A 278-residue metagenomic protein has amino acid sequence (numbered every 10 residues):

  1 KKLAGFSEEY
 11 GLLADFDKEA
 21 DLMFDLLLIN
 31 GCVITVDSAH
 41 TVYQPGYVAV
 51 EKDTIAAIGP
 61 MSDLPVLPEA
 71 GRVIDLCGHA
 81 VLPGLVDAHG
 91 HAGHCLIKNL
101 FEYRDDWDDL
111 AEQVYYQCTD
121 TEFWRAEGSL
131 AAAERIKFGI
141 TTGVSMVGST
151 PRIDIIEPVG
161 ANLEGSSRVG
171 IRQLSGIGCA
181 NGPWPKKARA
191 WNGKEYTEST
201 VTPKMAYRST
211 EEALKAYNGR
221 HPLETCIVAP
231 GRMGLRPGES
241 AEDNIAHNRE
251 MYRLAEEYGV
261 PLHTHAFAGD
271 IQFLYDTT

Functional and structural regions predicted by a protein language model:
K1-L67: N-terminal metal-binding scaffold of metallo-dependent hydrolase/deaminase domains
L22-N30, P65-D106, L110, S129 (+3 more regions): Replace "His-x-His-based motif
G31, V48, D53, G78 (+4 more regions): Divalent metal-coordination and catalytic microenvironments
V36-S38, P151-D154, R236-S240: A generic structural signal for short coil/turn motifs at secondary-structure boundaries
P45-Y47, R72, C226: Extracytoplasmic/periplasmic beta-strand context in beta-sandwich domains, especially the cupredoxin/COX2 CuA-binding
A80-N99, Y103-E127, P203-Y207, E250-D270: N-terminal-biased segments
K98-R172, A206-H221: Alpha-helical scaffold segments that flank or form the walls of functional sites
E157-T278: Metal-coordinating catalytic core of metallo-dependent amide/deamination hydrolases
